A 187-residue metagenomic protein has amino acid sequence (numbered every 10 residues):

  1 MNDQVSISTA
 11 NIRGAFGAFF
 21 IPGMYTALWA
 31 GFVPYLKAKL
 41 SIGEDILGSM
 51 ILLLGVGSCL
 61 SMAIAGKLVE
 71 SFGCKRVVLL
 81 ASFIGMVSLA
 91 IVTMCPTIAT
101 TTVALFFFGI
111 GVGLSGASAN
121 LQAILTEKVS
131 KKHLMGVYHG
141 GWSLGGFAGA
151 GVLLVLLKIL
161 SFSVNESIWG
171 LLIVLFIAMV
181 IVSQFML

Functional and structural regions predicted by a protein language model:
V5-A38, F106-F107: Pair of pore-lining "gating" transmembrane helices in MFS-fold secondary transporters
S41, G73, M94-A99: Helix-breaking motifs and short loop linkers at transmembrane-helix boundaries and internal kinks in secondary membrane
G55-V56, S143-A148: Short hydrophobic/small-residue motifs within alpha-helical transmembrane segments of multi-pass transporter-like
S61-C74, L157: Helix-to-loop junctions at the C-terminal end of transmembrane segments in multipass secondary transporters
K75-V78, S82: Primarily marks hydrophobic transmembrane alpha-helices of the MFS/SLC 12-helix fold
F83-P96: C-terminal ends and interior cores of transmembrane alpha-helices in multi-pass membrane transporters/permeases
A104-G140: Cytoplasmic helix-loop-helix junction between adjacent transmembrane helices in 12-TM secondary transporters
E166-Q184: Symmetry-related core transmembrane helices of the 12-TM Major Facilitator Superfamily/SLC fold
